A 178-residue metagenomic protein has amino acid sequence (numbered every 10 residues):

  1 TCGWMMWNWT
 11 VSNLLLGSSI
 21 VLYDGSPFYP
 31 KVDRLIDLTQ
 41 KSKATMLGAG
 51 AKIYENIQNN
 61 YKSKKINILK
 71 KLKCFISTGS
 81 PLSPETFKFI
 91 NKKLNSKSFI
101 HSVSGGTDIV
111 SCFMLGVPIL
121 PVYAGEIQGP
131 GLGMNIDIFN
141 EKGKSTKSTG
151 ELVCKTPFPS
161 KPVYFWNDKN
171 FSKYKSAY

Functional and structural regions predicted by a protein language model:
C2, L72, D168-N170: Active/binding-pocket-proximal capping segment
G3-M46, N60: Conserved AMP-binding/adenylation subdomain of ANL enzymes
T10-V11, L15-S18, A44-A49, Q58-V122 (+1 more regions): Gly/Ser/Thr-rich phosphate-binding loop
L38, F75, Y174: A hydrophobic alpha-helix adjacent to the NAD(P)-binding/active-site core of NAD(P)-dependent oxidoreductases, strongly
K52-E55, P81, P159-S160: Alpha-helix/helix-capping structural signal
L120-E126, S176-A177: Short, P/G- and charge-enriched loop/turn segments at secondary-structure junctions
P130-G131, K144-Y178: Conserved ATP/PPi-binding loop(s) of AMP-dependent carboxylate-activating enzymes
